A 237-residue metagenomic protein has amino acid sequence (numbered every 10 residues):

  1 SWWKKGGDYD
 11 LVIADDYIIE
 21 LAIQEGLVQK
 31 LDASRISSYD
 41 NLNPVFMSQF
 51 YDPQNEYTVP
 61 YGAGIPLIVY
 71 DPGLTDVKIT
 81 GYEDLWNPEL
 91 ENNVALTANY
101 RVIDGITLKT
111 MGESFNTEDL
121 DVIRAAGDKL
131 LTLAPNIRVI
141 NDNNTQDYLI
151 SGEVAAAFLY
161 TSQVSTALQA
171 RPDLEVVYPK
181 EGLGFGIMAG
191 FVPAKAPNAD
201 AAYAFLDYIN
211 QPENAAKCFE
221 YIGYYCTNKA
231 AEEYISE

Functional and structural regions predicted by a protein language model:
S1, I19, Y82, T145-Y148 (+3 more regions): Short, hydrophobic alpha-helical packing/hinge segments within bilobed ligand-binding/sensory domains
W2-G7: Short, well-structured alpha-helical segments in soluble
D8-E153: Extracytoplasmic ligand-binding site segments that recognize negatively charged/polar headgroups
I19-L21, I150, A156-D173: A ligand-binding cleft/hinge motif common to bilobed small-molecule-binding domains
G105-K109, S165, D207, E220: Generic alpha-helical structural context detector
R124-T132, A170-A194: Periplasmic-binding protein-like
Q146, I150, L168, P193 (+1 more regions): Generic hydrophobic alpha-helical scaffold/packing signal
L183, M188, P193-E237: Mature extracytoplasmic/periplasmic domains
